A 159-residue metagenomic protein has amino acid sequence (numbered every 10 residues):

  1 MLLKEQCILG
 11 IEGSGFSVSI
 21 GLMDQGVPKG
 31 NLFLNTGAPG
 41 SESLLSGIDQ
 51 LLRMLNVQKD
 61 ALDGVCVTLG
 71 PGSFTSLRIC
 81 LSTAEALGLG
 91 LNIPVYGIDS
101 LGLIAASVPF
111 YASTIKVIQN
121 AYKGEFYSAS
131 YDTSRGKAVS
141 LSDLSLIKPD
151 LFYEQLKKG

Functional and structural regions predicted by a protein language model:
M1-V67: N-terminal beta-alpha supersecondary unit
I8-G10, C66-T68, S76, T114-I118: Short glycine-aspartate micro-motif
F16, G70-P71, Y122-G124: Short glycine-rich anion-binding loops that position phosphate/pyrophosphate groups of nucleotides and phosphorylated
V27, P94-G159: Surface "functional belts" at beta-alpha junctions
N35-S43, F74-R78, S82, D99: Residues at secondary-structure transition points
I48, T83-L87, I104-V108: Buried hydrophobic packing segments
M54-D60, L89-I98, S113: Phosphate-handling active-site elements
G64-V95: DPxDG-like acidic metal-binding loop motif
